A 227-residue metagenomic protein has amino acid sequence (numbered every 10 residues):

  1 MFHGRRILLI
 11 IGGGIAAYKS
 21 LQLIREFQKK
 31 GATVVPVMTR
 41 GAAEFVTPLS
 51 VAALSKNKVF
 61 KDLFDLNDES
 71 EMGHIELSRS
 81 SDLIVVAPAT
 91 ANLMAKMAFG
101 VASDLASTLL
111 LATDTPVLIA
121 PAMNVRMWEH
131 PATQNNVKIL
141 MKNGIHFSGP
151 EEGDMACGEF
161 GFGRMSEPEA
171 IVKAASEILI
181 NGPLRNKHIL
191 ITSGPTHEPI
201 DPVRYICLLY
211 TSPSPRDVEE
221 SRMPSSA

Functional and structural regions predicted by a protein language model:
G14-I15, D65, A89-M94, M123-V125 (+2 more regions): Short glycine-rich anion-binding loops that position phosphate/pyrophosphate groups of nucleotides and phosphorylated
T33-G41, I119-P121: Short internal beta-strands
A52-V86, A91-K96: Glycine-rich oxoanion-binding loops at beta->alpha junctions
A91-A102, M127-H130, I200-C207: Glycine/threonine-rich flexible loop motifs
M97-N124: Short, acidic/small-residue loops that bind anionic groups at enzyme active sites
P116-E151, G163-A170: Short, glycine-/small-residue-rich phosphate/pyrophosphate-handling segment
E152-I189: Glycine-rich phosphate/pyrophosphate-binding loop and the adjoining helix
Y210-P215, A227: Conserved small/polar residues in nucleotide/adenosyl-binding loops
